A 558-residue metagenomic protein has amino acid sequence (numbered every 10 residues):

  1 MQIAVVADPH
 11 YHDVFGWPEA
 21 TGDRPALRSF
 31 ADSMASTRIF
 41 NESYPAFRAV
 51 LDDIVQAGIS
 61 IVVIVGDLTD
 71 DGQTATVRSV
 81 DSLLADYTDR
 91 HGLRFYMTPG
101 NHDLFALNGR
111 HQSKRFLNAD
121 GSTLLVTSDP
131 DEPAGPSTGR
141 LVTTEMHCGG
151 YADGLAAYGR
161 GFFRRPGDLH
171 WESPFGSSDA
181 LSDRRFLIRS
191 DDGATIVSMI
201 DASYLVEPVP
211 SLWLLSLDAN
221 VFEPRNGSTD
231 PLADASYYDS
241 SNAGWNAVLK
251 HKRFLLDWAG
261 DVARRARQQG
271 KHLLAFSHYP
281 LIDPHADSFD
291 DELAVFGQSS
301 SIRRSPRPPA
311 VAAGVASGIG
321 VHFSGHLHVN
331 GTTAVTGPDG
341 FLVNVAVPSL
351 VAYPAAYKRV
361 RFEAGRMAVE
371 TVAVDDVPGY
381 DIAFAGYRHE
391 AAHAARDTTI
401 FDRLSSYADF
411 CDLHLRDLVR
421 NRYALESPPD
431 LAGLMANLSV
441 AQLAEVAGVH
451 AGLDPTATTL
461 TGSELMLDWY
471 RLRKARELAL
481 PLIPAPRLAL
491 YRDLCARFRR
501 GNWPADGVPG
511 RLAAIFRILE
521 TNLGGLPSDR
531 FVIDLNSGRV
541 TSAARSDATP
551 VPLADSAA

Functional and structural regions predicted by a protein language model:
M1, L256, R265-Q268, S288 (+1 more regions): Non-catalytic terminal accessory segments
M1-R24, W213-P231, F276-H285: Short, solvent-exposed beta-strand-terminating loops
M1-V77, A106: N-terminal active-site segment of His-dependent metallophosphoesterases
H12-D13, D70-G72, N101-N108, F222-R225 (+3 more regions): Active-site environment of divalent metal-dependent phosphoester hydrolases
S33-S36, L232, Y237-G260, R265-I319: Active-site-proximal segments of metal-dependent phosphoesterases and phosphodiesterases across multiple
V65-A85, A106-L125, H285-F289, G331-D339: Metal-dependent catalytic neighborhoods of phosphoester/phosphodiester hydrolases
D81-K250, F254: Extended active-site neighborhood of metal-dependent phosphoesterases/phosphodiesterases
M97, E292-A373: Conserved beta-sheet core of the metallophosphoesterase superfamily
